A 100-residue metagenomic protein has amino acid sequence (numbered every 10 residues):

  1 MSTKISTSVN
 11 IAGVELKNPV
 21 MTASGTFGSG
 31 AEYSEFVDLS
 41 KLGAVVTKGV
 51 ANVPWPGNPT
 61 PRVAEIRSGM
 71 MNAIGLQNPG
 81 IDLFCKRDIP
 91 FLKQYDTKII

Functional and structural regions predicted by a protein language model:
M1-I99: N-terminal capping/small domains of soluble enzymes
